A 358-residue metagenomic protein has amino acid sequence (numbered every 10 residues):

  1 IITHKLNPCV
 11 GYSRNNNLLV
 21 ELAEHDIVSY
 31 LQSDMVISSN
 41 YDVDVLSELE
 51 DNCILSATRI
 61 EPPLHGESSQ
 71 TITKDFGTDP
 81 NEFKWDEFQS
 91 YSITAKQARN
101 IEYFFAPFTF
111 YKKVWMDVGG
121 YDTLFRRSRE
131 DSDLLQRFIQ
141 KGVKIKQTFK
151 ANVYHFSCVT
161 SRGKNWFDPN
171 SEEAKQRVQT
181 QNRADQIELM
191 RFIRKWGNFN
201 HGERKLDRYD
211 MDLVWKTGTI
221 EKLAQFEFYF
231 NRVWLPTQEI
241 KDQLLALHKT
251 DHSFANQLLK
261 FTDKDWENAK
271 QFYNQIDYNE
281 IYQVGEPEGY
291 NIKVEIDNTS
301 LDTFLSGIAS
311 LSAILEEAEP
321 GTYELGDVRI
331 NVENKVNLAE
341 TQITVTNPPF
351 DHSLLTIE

Functional and structural regions predicted by a protein language model:
L6-A23, K270-Y273: Glycine-rich, basic loop-to-helix element that forms the pyrophosphate-binding segment of sugar-nucleotide handling
V28: Short aromatic/hydrophobic "clamp" motif used to bind/position activated sugar donors
L31-D34, F104, D122, E295: Active-site acidic Asp-centered loop
D34-E48, K293-A309: Acidic donor-binding/catalytic loop of UDP-sugar-dependent glycosyltransferases, especially processive GT2
M35-D79: Conserved donor NDP-sugar-binding/catalytic core segment of glycosyltransferases
P63, S69, Q136-D212: Active-site-adjacent helix/loop segment of glycosyltransferases that harbors family-specific signature motifs
K74-I101: Short, flexible, basic/aromatic active-site loop/helix in glycosyltransferases
E102-G119, L124-N152: A short, conserved alpha-helix in the catalytic core of glycosyltransferases
